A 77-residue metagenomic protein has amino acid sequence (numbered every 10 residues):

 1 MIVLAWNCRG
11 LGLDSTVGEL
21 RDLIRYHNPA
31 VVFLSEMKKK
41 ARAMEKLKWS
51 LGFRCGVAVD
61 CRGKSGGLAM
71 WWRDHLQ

Functional and structural regions predicted by a protein language model:
M1-Q77: Short phosphate/oxyanion-binding micro-motifs
